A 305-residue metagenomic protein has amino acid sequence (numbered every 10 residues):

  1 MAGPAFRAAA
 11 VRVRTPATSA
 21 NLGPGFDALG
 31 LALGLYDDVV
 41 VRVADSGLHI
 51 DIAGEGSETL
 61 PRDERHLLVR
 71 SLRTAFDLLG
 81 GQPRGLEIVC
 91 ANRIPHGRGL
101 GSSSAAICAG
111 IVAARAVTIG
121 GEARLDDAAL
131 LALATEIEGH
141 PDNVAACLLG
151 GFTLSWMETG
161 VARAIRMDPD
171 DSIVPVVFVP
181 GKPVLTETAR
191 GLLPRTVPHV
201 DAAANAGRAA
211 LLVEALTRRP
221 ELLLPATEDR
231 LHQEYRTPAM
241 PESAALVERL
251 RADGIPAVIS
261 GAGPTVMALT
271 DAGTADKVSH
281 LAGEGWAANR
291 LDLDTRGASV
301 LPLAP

Functional and structural regions predicted by a protein language model:
M1-R98, A116-I119, A123, H280-L281 (+2 more regions): ATP-binding N-lobe of GHMP and related small-molecule kinases
G3-R7, N21, G30-L33, G80-G81 (+8 more regions): Solvent-exposed alpha-helices and their adjacent loops that cap or buttress functional pockets in soluble metabolic
R14-P16, A32, V89-A91, C147-G150 (+4 more regions): Short beta-strand segments
Q82-R163: Gly/Ser-rich oxyanion-binding loop with an adjacent helix/lid that shapes the negatively charged ligand pocket
M157, P180, A268-A272: Short beta-strand-to-loop capping motifs
V177-P238: Active-site rim beta-loop-alpha module in soluble metabolic enzymes
A215-P305: Glycine-rich, charge-dense phosphate/pyrophosphate-binding loop(s) and the adjacent flexible "lid"/catalytic subdomain
